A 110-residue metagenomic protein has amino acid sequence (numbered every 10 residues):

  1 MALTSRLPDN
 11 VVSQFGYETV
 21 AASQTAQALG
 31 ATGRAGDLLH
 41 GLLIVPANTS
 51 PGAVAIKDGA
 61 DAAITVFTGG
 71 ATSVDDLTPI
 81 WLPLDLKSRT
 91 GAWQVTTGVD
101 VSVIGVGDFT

Functional and structural regions predicted by a protein language model:
M1-A35, T96-T110: C-terminal interaction-tip segments
L29, D76-D85: Exposed aromatic-hydrophobic patches
H40-L42, L84-D100: Noncatalytic modules at the cell exterior or secretory-pathway interfaces, chiefly beta-strand-rich lectin/adhesion
N48-F67, I104-V106: Short, surface-exposed beta-strand/strand-loop-strand elements in extracellular ectodomains
G69-D76: Short proline/glycine- and polar residue-rich coil/turn motifs
